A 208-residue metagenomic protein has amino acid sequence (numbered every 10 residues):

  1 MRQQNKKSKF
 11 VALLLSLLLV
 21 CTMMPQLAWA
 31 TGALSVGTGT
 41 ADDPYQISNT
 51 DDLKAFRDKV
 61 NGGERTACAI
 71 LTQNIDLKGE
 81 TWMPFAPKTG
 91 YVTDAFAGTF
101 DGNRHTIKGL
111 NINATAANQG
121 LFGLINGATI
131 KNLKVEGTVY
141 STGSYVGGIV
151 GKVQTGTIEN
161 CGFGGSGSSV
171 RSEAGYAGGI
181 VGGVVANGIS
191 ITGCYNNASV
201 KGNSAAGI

Functional and structural regions predicted by a protein language model:
M1-R2, M24, A117: Intrinsically disordered, low-complexity regions enriched for glutamine and histidine
R2-L14: Bacterial N-terminal signal peptides that target proteins for export
V20-W29: C-terminal segment of classical bacterial N-terminal signal peptides
A28-I208: Surface-exposed repetitive/solenoidal architectures
